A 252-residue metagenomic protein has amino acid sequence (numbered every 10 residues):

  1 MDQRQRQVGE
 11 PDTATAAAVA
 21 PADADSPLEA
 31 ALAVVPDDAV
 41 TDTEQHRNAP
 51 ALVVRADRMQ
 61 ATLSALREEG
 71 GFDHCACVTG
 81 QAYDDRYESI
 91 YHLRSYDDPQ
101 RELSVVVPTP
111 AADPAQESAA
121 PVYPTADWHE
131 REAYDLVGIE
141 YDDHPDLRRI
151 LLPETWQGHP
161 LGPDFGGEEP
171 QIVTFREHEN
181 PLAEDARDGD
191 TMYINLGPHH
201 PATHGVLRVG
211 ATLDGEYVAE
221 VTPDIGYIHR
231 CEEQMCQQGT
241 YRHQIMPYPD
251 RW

Functional and structural regions predicted by a protein language model:
M1-E220: Terminal low-complexity/charged segments
L196-W252: Active-site- and interface-proximal helix/loop "cap" or "latch" segments in soluble metabolic and energy-transducing
